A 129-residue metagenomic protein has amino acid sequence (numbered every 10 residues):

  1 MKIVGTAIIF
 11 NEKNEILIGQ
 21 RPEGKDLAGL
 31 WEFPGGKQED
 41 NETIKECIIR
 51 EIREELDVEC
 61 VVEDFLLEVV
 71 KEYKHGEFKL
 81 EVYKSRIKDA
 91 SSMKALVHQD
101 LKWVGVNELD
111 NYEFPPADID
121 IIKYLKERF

Functional and structural regions predicted by a protein language model:
M1-I16, K37: Conserved N-terminal beta-strand and adjoining loop/helix that marks the start of the Nudix/MutT-like hydrolase domain
K2, N11, E59, V69-S92 (+2 more regions): Active-site-adjacent beta-strand/loop module that shapes the phosphate/pyrophosphate-binding cleft
K13, P22-E23, K37, V69 (+3 more regions): Short, flexible active-site-adjacent loop segments at beta-strand->alpha-helix junctions, enriched in small/polar
E15-E54: Conserved Nudix-box catalytic region and its N-terminal flanking loop in Nudix hydrolases and closely related
Q38-E39, K71-E72, E108-D110: Short histidine/acidic/glycine/proline-rich micro-motifs that form metal- and phosphate-coordinating active-site loops
E55-V62: Short secondary-structure junctions
K84-R86, M93-L125: NUDIX/MutT-family hydrolases
